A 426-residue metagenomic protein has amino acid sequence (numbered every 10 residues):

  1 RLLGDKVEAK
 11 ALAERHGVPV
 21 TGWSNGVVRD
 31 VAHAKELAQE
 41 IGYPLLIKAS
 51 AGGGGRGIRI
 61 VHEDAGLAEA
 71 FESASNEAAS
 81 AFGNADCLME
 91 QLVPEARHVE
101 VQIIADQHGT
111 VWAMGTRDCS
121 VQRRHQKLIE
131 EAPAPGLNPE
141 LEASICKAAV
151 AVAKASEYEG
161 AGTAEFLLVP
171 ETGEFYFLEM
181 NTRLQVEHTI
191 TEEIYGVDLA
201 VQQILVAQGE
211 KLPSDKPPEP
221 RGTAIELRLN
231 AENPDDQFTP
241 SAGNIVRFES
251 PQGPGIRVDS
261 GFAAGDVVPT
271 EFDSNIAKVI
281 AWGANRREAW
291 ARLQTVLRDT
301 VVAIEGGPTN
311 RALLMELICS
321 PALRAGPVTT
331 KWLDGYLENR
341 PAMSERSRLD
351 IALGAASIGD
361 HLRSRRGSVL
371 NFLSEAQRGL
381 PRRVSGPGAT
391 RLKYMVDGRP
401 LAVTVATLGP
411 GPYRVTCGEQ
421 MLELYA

Functional and structural regions predicted by a protein language model:
R1-A164, L168-H188: N-terminal beta-alpha lobe that positions the nucleotide/phosphoryl donor in ATP/NTP-coupled carboxylate activation
V28, A113, I129, G136 (+3 more regions): Generic preference for hydrophobic/aromatic residues in regular secondary structure cores
Y43-L45, R56-G57, A85-C87, R97-V101 (+17 more regions): Structural beta-strand/beta-sheet cores of well-ordered domains, especially the beta-sheet scaffolds that support
A51-G53, A105-Q107, L168-P170, F272 (+3 more regions): A generic beta-sheet turn/junction motif
A65-G66, R117-S120, N244, V405-P412 (+1 more regions): A short, sequence-level motif marking secondary-structure junctions
I145-C146, E419-A426: A short, charged
A149, T189-P410, E419-Q420: Catalytic cores of soluble metabolic enzymes centered on carboxylation/carboxyl-transfer
